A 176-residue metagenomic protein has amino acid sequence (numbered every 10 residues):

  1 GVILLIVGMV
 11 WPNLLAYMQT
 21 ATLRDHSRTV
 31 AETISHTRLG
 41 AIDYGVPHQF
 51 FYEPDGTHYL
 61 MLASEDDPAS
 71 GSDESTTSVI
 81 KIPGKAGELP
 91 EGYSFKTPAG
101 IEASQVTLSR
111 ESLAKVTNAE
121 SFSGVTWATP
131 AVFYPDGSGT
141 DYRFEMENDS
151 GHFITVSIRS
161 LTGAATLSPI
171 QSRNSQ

Functional and structural regions predicted by a protein language model:
G1-V2: N-terminal signal-anchor/signal peptide hydrophobic helix marking the start of the first transmembrane segment
L5, M9, N13-T29, L39 (+2 more regions): N-terminal helix-rich module
T33, T37: Conserved interdomain hinge at the start of the Helicase C-terminal
